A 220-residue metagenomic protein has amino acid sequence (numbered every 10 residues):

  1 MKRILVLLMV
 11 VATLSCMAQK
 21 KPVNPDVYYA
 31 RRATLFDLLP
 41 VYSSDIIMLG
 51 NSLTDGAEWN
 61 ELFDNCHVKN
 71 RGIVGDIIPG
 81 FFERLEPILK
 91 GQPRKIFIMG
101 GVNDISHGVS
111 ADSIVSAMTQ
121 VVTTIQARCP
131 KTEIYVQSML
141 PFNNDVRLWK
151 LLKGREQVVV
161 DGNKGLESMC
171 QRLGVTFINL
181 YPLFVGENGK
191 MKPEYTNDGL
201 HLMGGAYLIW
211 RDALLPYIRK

Functional and structural regions predicted by a protein language model:
M1-I47, D55, W59, R219: N-terminal secretory targeting modules
K21-V23, N65-I78, S106, G199: Acidic/histidine-rich helix-loop elements that form or flank divalent-metal/phosphate-binding sites at the catalytic
L39-S43, L62-F63, K90-G91, A127-R128 (+1 more regions): Extracellular/periplasmic catalytic domains that process cell-envelope and extracellular macromolecules
L49, T54-H67, I78-S116, Y135 (+1 more regions): Oxyanion-hole/transition-state-stabilizing segment in secreted/luminal serine hydrolases and related acyltransferases
A111-V121, V159-G162: Charged helix-capping and loop-helix junction motifs
V121-I125, C170: Hydrophobic positions in alpha-helices of CheY-like receiver
C129-E133: A short helix->loop->beta-strand "cap" motif at the edges of active sites that frequently abuts
P141-K220: Catalytic His-Asp segment of secreted/periplasmic serine-dependent ester chemistry enzymes
